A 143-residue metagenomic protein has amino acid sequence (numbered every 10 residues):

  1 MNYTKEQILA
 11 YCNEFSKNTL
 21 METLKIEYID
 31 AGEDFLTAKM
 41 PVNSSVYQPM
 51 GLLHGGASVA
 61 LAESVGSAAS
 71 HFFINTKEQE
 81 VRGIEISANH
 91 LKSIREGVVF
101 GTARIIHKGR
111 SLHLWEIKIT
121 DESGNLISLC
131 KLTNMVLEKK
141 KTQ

Functional and structural regions predicted by a protein language model:
M1-Q143: Terminal targeting signals and extreme-terminal segments of soluble enzymes
